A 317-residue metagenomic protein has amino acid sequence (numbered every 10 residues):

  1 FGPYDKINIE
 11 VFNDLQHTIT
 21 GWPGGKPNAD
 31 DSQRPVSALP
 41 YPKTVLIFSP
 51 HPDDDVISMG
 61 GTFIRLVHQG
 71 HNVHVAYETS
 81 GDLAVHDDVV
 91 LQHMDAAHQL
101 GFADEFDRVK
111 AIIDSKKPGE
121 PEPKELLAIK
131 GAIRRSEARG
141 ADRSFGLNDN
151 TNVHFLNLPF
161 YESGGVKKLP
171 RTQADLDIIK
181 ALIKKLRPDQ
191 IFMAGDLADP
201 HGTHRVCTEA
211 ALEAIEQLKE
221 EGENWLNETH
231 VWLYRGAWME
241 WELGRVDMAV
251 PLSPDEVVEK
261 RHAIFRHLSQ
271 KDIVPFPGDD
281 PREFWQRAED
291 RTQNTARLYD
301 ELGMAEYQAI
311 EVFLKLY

Functional and structural regions predicted by a protein language model:
F1-P52, V56-N227, L233, V258 (+4 more regions): Active-site beta-strand->loop->alpha-helix modules in alpha/beta enzyme cores, enriched in Gly/His/Asp(Glu)
P188, W238-G244: Short acidic (Asp/Glu) and glycine-rich catalytic loops that position anionic groups and cofactors
H204-C207, L243-D247: Histidine/acidic-residue-rich catalytic or RNA/ligand-binding cores of hydrolases and nuclease-related proteins
T229-H230, W238: Binuclear metal-ion centers of metallo-dependent hydrolases, dominated by the metallo-beta-lactamase
R245-D255: A short, structured beta-strand-centered segment in the mid-to-C-terminal lobe of catalytic cores from group-transfer
D272, A288-E289: H/E-rich (His + Asp/Glu) clusters that bind or coordinate divalent metals
D272-D280: A short, aromatic/hydrophobic, helix- or strand-capping loop or linear motif that either lines the entrance/gate
L316-Y317: C-terminal accessory region of SF2 helicases/translocases
